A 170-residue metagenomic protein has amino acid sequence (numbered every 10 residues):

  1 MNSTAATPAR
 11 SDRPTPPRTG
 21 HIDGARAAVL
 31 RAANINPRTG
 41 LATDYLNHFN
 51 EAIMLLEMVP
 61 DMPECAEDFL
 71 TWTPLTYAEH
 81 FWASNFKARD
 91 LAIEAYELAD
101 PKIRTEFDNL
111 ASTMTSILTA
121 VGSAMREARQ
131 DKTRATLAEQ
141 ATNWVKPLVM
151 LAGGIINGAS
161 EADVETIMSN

Functional and structural regions predicted by a protein language model:
M1-T15: N-terminal acidic, proline/glycine-rich, low-complexity intrinsically disordered segments
N2, M168-N170: Short, intrinsically disordered, low-complexity terminal/loop segments
G20-M168: Signal-transmission coiled-coils
